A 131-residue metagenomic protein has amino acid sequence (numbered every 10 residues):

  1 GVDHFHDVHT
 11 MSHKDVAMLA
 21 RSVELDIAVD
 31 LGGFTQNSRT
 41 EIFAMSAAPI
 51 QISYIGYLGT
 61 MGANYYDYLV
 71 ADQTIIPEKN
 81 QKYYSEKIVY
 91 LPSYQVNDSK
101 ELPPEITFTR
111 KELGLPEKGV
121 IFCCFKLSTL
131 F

Functional and structural regions predicted by a protein language model:
G1-A63, T74-Q81: Conserved nucleotide-cofactor-binding alpha/beta core module
H4, I27, I50, D67-Y68 (+2 more regions): Beta-sheet entry/capping signal
H9, I55, D72-Q73, P92-Q95 (+1 more regions): Residues at the C-termini of beta-strands that transition into short coil/loop
A20-V23, Y65-L69, E86, E105-T107: Short, surface-exposed amphipathic charged segments that create phosphate/polyanion-binding patches used for binding
A47, Y84, P116-K118: Residue-level preference for short coil/turn positions at secondary-structure junctions
D67-K79, Y84-S99: Donor nucleotide-sugar binding/catalytic pocket of nucleotide-sugar-dependent glycosyltransferases
S93-F131: Conserved catalytic-core segment of nucleotide-activated headgroup transferases in glycan assembly
